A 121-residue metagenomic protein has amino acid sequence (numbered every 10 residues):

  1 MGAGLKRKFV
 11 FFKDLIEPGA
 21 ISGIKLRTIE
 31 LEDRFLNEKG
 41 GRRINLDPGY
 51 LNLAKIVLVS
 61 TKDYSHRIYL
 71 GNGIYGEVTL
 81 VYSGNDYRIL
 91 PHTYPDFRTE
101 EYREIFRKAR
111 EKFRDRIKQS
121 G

Functional and structural regions predicted by a protein language model:
A3-K6, I16-G121: Long, contiguous binding/interaction regions
K8-V10: C-terminal edge-of-domain segments
F12-D14: Oligomerization/assembly interface segments of phage tail-like spikes and tubes
